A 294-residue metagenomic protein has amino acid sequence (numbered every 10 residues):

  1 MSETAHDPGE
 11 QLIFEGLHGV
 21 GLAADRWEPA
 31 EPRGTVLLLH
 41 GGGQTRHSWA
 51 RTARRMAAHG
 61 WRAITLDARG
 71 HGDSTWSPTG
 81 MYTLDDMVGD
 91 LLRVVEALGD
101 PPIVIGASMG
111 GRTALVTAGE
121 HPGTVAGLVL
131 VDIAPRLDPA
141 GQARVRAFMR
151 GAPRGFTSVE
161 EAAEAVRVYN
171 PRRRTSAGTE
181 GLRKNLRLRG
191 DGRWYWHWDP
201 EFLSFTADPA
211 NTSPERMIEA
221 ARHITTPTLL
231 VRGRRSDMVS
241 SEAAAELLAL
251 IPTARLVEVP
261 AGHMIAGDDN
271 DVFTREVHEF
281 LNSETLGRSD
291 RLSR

Functional and structural regions predicted by a protein language model:
S2-R26: N-terminal cap/lid segment of alpha/beta-hydrolase-fold proteins
L17, D25, A53, A57-A58 (+2 more regions): Active-site loop/oxyanion-hole signature of alpha/beta-hydrolase fold enzymes
D25-D73: Conserved HGGG/HGGXW glycine-rich cap/lid loop of the alpha/beta-hydrolase fold
D100-P139: Conserved hydrolase catalytic core segment
T157-N211: Conserved alpha/beta-hydrolase catalytic His-Asp/Glu region
G190-A249: Conserved serine/cysteine hydrolase catalytic core
L250-H263: Catalytic histidine neighborhood in serine/cysteine hydrolases with alpha/beta-hydrolase-type architecture
G262-T274: Catalytic histidine-centered segment of alpha/beta-hydrolase-like enzymes
